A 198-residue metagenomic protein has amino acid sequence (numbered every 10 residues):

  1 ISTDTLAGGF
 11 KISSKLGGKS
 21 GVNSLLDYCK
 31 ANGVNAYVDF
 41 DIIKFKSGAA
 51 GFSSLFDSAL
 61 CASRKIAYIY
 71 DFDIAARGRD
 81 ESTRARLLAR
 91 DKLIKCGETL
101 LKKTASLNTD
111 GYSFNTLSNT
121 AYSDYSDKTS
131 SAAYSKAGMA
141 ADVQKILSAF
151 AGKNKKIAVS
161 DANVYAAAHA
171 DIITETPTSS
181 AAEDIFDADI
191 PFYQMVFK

Functional and structural regions predicted by a protein language model:
S2-K198: Aromatic- and carboxylate-enriched substrate-binding clefts and catalytic-loop regions of carbohydrate-active enzymes
